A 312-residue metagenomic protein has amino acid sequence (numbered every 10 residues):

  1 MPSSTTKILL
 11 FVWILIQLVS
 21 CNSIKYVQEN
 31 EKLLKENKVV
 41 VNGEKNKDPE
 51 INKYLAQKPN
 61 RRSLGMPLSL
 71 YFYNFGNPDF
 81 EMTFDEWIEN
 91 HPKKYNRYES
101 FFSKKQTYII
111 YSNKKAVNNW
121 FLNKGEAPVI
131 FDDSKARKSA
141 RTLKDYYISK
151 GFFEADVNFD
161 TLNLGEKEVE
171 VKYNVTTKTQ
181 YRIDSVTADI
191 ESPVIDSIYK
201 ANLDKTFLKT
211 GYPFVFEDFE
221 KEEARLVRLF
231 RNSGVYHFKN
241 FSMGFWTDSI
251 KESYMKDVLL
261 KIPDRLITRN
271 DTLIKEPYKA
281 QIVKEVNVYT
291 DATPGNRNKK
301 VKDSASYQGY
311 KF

Functional and structural regions predicted by a protein language model:
M1-L9: Bacterial N-terminal signal peptides that target proteins for export
Q17-S20: C-terminal motif of bacterial Sec signal peptides marking the signal peptidase cleavage site
N22-F312: Interaction-mediating elements
